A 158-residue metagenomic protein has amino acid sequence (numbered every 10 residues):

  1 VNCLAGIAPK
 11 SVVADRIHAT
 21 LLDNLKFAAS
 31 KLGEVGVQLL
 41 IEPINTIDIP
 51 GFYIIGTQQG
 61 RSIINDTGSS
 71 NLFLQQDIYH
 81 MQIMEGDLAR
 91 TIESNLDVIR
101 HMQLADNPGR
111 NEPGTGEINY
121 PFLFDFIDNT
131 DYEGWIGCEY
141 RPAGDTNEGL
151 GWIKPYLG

Functional and structural regions predicted by a protein language model:
V1-F73, I83: Active-site acidic/histidine proton-transfer and metal-coordination neighborhood in alpha/beta enzyme cores
S30, Q38, I54-G158: Histidine-acidic metal/acid-base catalytic patches
